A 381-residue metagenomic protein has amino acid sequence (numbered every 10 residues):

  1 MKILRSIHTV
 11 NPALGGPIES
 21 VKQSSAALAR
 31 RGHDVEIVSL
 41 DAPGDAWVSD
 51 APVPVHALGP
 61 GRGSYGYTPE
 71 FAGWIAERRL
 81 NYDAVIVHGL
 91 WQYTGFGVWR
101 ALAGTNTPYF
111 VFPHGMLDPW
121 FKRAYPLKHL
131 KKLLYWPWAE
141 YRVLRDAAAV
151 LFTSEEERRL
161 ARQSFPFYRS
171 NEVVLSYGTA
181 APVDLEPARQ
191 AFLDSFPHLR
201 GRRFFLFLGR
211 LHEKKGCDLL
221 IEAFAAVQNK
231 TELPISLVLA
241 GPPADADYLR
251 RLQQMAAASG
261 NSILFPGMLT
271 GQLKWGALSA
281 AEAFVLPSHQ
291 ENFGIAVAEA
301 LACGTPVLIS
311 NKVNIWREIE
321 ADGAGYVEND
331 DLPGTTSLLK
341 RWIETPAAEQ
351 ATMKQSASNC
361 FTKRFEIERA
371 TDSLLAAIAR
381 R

Functional and structural regions predicted by a protein language model:
L4, L151, T179, L193 (+3 more regions): Conserved donor-binding/catalytic core segment of Leloir-type glycosyltransferases
L117, K132-V150: Membrane-proximal helix-turn-helix segments that form the acceptor-binding/catalytic region of lipid-linked
D146, T153, R158-A180: Helix-loop-beta element that forms the nucleotide-linked donor phosphate-binding surface in glycosyltransferases
G241, L249-L269: Nucleotide-activated donor-binding/catalytic signature segment of Leloir-type glycosyltransferases, i.e., the conserved
H289: Aromatic "clamp/platform" in nucleotide-sugar-dependent glycosyltransferases that forms part of the donor/acceptor
P306-S310: Short hydrophobic beta-strand element within catalytic cores of glycosyltransferases and related nucleotide-activated
G325-P333, R341-A347: Conserved acidic donor-binding segment of nucleotide-sugar-dependent glycosyltransferases
E349-K363: A short, well-ordered alpha-helix in the C-terminal region of glycosyltransferases
